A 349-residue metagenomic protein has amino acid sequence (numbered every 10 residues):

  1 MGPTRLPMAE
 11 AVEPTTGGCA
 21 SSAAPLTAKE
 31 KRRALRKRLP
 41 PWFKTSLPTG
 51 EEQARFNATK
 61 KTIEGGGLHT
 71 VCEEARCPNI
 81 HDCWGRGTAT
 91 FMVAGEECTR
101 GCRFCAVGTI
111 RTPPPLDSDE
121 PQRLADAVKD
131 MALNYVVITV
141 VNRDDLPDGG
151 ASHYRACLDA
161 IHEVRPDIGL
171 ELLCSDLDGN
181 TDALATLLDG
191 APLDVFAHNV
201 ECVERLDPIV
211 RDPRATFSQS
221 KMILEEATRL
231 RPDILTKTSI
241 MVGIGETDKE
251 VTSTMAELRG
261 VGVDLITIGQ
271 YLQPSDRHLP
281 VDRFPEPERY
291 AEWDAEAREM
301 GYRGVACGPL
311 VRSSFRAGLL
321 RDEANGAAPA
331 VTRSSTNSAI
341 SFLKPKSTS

Functional and structural regions predicted by a protein language model:
M1-T90, A106, Q122, D126 (+4 more regions): Auxiliary Fe-S-binding modules of radical SAM enzymes
A94-G101: Short pre-active-site segment immediately N-terminal to redox-active cysteine/selenocysteine motifs in thiol-based
T109-V136: Conserved alpha-helical substructure of the radical SAM core
L133-T139, P192-E204, V261-L272: Non-cysteine beta-strand/loop elements that form the S-adenosyl-L-methionine
V136-R155, G245-E250: Conserved glycine-rich "GG(E/T)P / GGGxP" loop and the immediately following alpha-helix in the radical SAM core
T139, E171-S175, A197-E201, K237-M241 (+2 more regions): A cross-family glycoside hydrolase active-site/sugar-binding cleft signature
N142-P147, E204-V210, P274-P280: A short acidic, helix-capping loop that chelates divalent metal ions and anchors anionic groups
D178, F196-F217: Acidic/histidine-rich catalytic cores of soluble enzymes
